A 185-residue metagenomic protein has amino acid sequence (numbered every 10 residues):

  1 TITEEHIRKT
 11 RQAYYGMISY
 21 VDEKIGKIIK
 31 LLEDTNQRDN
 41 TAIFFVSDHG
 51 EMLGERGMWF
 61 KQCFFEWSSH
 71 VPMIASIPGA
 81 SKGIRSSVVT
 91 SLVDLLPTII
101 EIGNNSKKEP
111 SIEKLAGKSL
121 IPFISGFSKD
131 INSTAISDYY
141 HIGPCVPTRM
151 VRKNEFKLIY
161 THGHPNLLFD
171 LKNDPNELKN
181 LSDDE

Functional and structural regions predicted by a protein language model:
I2-T41, I102: A long, amphipathic alpha-helix that forms part of the scaffold/cap immediately adjacent to metal-dependent active
T3-G16, F60, A80-T90, G103-S111 (+1 more regions): Active-site rim elements
I18-V21, I25, A42-S47, M73-A75 (+2 more regions): Beta-strand elements within well-structured catalytic alpha/beta cores of enzymes that handle phosphate/sulfate esters
V21, R38, L53-G54, W59-F60 (+6 more regions): Generic, ordered loop/turn and secondary-structure boundary motif
E23-G26, K30-D34, P97, E101 (+3 more regions): Replace "anionic and nucleotidyl ligands
L31-I84, V88-S91: Histidine-centered active-site microenvironments of extracellular/periplasmic hydrolases and transferases
H49-E55, V93-L96, E101-L171, N176: C-terminal cap/loop subdomain of S1 sulfatases and analogous C-terminal strand-loop tails that border
